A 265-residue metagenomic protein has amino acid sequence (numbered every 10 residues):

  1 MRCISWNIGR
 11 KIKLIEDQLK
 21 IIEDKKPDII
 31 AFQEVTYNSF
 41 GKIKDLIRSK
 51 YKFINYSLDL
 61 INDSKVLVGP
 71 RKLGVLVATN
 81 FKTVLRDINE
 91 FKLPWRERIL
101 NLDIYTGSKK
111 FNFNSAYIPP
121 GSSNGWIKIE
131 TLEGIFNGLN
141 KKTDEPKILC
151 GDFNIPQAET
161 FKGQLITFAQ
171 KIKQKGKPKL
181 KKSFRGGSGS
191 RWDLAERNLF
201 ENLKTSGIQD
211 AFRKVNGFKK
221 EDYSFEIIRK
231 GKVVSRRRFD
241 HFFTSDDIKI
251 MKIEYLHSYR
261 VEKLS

Functional and structural regions predicted by a protein language model:
R2-I8, Q18-I43, L102, F113 (+4 more regions): Active-site beta-strand/loop signature of hydrolases that rely on acidic residues for catalysis
C3-K11, S122-G125: Acidic/histidine-rich helix-loop elements that form or flank divalent-metal/phosphate-binding sites at the catalytic
D17, I43-K44, V66, P70-K72 (+4 more regions): Short aromatic-enriched loop/helix-cap "lid" or pocket-rim segments at secondary-structure transitions that line
V35-P119: Structured beta-strand-rich core segments of catalytic domains in phosphoester-bond hydrolases
L85-E90, P94, Q157-S265: Metal-dependent phosphoester-hydrolase catalytic domains
I88, A116-E130, K182-G189: Surface-exposed cleft-lining segments at the edges of enzyme active sites
K128-F136, E196: Charged helix-capping and loop-helix junction motifs
